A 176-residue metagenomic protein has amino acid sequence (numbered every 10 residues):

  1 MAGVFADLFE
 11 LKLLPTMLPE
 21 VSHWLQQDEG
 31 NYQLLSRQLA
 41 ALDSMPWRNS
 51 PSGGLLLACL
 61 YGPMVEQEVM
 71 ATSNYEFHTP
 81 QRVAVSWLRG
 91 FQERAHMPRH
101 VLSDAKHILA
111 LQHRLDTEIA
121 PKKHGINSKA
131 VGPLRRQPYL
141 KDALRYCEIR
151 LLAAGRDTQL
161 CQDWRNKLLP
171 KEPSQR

Functional and structural regions predicted by a protein language model:
M1-P173: Conserved, hydrophobic alpha-helical core segments of structured domains
